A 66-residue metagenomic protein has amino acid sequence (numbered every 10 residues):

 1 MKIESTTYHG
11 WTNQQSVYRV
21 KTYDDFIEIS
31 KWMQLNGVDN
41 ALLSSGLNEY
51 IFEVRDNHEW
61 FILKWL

Functional and structural regions predicted by a protein language model:
M1-L47: Structured alpha/beta or helical-core interaction and ligand-binding surfaces enriched in interleaved
S44-L66: Short, compact, well-ordered microdomains
